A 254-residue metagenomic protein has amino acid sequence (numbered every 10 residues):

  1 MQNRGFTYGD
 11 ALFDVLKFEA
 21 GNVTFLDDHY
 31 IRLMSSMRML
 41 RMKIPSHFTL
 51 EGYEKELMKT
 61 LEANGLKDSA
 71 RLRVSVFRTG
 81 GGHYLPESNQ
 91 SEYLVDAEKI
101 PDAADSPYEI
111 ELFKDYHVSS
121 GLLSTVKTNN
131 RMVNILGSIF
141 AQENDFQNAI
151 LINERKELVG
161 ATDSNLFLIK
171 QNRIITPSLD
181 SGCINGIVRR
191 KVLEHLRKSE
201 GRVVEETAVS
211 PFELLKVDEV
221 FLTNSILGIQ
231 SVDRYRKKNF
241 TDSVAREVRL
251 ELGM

Functional and structural regions predicted by a protein language model:
M1-K59, G82-M254: Helix-start/capping segments and mature chain N-termini
N64-V76: Ordered, amphipathic secondary-structure segments that act as subunit-interaction surfaces in large macromolecular
S75-H83: Low-complexity, Lys/Gly-biased intrinsically disordered segments
